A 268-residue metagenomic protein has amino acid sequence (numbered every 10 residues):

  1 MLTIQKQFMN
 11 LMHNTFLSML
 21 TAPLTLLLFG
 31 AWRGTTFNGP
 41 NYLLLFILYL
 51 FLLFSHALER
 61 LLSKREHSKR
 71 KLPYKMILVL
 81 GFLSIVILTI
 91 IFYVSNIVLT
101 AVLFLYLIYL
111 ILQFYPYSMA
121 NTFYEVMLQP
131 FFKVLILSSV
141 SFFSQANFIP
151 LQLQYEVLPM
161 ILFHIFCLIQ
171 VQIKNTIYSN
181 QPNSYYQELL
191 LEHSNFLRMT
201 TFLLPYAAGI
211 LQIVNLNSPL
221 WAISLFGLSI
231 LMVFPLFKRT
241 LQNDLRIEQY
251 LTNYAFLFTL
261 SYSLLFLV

Functional and structural regions predicted by a protein language model:
M1-R60, Y117-L128: Topogenic membrane-insertion module of multi-pass membrane proteins
L20-L27, M76-I87, M127-F143, L189-L204 (+1 more regions): Small-residue-rich segments of transmembrane alpha-helices in multi-pass membrane proteins, especially helix faces
P23-I47, I85-T100, L135-L158, A208-L220 (+1 more regions): Helix-coil boundary and interhelical linker segments in multi-pass alpha-helical membrane proteins
L48-G81, I161-G209: Solvent-exposed interhelical
Y49-A57, F104-Y115, V134-L135, P159-L168 (+1 more regions): Alpha-helical transmembrane segments and their membrane-interface exit regions
H56-H67, Y109-F123, L168-N180, V233-N243: C-terminal ends of transmembrane helices
R65-K71, L197-T201, A207, L211-V268: Extended hydrophobic alpha-helices typical of membrane-associated regions
L72-F148, F237: Intramembrane alpha-helical segments
